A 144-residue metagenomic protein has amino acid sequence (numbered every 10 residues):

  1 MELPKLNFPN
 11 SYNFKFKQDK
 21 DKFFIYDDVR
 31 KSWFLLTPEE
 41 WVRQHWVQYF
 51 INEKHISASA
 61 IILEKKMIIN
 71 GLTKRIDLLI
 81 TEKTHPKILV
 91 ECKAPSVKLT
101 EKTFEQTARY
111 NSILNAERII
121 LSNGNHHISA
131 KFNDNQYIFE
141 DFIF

Functional and structural regions predicted by a protein language model:
M1-R118, N125-F144: A short, conserved, highly charged catalytic patch centered on acidic carboxylates
